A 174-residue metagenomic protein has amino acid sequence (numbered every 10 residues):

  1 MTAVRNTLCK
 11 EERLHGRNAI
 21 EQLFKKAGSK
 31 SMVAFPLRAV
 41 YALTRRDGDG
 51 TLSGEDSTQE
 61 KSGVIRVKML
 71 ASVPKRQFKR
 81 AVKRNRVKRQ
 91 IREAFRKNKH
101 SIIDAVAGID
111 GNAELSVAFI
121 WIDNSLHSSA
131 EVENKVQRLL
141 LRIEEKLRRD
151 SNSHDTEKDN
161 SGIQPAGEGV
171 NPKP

Functional and structural regions predicted by a protein language model:
M1-P174: Positively charged, solvent-exposed patches that mediate nucleic-acid binding
